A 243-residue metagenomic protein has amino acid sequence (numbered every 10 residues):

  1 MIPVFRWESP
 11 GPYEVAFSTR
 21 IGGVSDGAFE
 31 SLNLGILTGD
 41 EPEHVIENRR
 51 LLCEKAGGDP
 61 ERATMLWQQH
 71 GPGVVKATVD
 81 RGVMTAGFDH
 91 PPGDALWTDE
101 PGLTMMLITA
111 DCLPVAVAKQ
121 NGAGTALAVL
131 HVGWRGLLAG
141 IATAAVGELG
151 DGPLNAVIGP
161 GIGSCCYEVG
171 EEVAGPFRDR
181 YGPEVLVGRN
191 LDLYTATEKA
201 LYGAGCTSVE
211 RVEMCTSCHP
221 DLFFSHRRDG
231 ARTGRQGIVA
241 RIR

Functional and structural regions predicted by a protein language model:
M1-R243: Active-site microenvironment for binding and transforming phosphate-containing groups
